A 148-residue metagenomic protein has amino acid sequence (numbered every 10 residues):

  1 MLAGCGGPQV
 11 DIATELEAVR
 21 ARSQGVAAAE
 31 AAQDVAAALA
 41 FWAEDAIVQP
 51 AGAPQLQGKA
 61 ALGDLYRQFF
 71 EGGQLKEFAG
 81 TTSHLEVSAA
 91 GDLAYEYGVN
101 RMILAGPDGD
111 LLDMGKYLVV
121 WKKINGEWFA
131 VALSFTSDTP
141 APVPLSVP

Functional and structural regions predicted by a protein language model:
G4-F41, P142-P148: Short, low-complexity N-terminal intrinsically disordered segments enriched in polar/charged residues
G7-P8, M114-A141: Short beta-strand edge/turn micro-motifs at domain boundaries
L16-A21, V35-D92, Y97-V99, L111-L112: A solvent-exposed, acidic/Ser-Thr-rich amphipathic alpha-helical stretch
W42, N100-M102, S134-S137: Short beta-strand segments enriched in hydrophobic/aromatic residues within well-folded beta-rich domains
M102-G106, W121: Beta-strand elements of well-folded, non-transmembrane domains
